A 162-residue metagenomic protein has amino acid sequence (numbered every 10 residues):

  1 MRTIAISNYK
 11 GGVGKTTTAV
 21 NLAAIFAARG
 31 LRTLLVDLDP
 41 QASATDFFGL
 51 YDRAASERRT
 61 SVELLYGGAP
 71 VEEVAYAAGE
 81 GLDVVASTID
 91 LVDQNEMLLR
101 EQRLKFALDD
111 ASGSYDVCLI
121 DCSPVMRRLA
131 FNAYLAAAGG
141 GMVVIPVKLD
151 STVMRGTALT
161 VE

Functional and structural regions predicted by a protein language model:
M1-E162: P-loop NTP-binding core
